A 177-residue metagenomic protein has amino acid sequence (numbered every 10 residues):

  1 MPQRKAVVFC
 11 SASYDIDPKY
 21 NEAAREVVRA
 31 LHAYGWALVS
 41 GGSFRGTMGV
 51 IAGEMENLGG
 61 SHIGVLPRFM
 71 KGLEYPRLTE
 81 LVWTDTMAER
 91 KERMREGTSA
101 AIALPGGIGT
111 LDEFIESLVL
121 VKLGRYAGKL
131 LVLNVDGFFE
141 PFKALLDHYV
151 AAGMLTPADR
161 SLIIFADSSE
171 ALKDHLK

Functional and structural regions predicted by a protein language model:
M1-P2, G124: Short, flexible hinge/linker loops that cap or flank conserved catalytic cores
P2-T98, D136-L176: A cross-family phosphate/adenosyl-ligand binding-site feature
E56, V121-G128, M154-L155: Arginine/glycine-rich "motif VI" loop of SF2 helicases in the C-terminal RecA-like domain
E89-R125, L131: Active-site/ligand-binding-proximal alpha/beta "capping" segment
L130-D136: Short, glycine/charged-rich beta-strand-loop motifs at protein surfaces that mediate ligand recognition and catalysis
